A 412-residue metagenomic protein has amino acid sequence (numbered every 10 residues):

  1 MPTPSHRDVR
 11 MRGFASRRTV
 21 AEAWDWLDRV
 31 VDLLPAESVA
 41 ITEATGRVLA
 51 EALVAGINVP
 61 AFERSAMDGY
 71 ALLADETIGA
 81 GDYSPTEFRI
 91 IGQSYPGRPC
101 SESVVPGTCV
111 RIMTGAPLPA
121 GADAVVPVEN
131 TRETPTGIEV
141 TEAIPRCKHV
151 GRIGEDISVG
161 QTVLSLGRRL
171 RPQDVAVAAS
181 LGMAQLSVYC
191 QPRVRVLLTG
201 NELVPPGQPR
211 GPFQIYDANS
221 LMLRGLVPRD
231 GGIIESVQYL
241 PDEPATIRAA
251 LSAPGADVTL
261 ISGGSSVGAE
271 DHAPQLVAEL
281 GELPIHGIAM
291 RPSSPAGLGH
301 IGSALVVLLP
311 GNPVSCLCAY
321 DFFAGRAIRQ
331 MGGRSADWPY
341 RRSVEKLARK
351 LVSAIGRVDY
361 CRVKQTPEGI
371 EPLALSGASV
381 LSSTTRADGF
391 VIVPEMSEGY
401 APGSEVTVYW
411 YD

Functional and structural regions predicted by a protein language model:
M1-D82, R334-Y360: Short, low-complexity N-terminal leaders and the immediately following helix N-cap/first helix
M1-V30, L223-D230, V258, H272-A278 (+2 more regions): N-terminal intrinsically disordered, low-complexity, charge/repeat-rich segments that act as generic
P2-A21, Y70-Y239, I370, A374 (+2 more regions): Short, glycine/charged-enriched hinge/interface segments at domain edges or termini
W24, E37-T42, E51, G97 (+2 more regions): Flexible glycine/proline-rich
P119, P172, V267-A269, S315: Short glycine-rich, flexible loops that bind phosphorylated cofactors or substrates
R195-L197, Q238, L260, L298 (+1 more regions): Hydrophobic/aromatic beta-strand patches that form the interior of the parallel beta-sheet core in alpha/beta enzyme
Q208-P209, Q214-A296: Acidic, glycine-rich loop-and-beta core segments that form the ion-binding/anion-interacting portion of active sites
